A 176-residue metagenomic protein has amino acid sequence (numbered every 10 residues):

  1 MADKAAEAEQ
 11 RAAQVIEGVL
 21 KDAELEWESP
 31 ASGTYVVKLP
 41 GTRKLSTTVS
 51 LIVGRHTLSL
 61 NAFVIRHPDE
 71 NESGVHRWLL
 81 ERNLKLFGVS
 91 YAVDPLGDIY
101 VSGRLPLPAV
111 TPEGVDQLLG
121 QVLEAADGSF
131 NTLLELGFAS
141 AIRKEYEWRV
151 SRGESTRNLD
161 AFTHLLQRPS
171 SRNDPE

Functional and structural regions predicted by a protein language model:
M1-S46, D94: Charge-rich, low-complexity N-terminal segments
V19-D22, W78, R82-L86, L118-T132: Conserved short hydrophobic interaction patches
R43-T47, L107-V110: Short, charged/polar, Gly/Pro-enriched secondary-structure boundary elements
T47-R66: A short acidic-to-branched-hydrophobic micro-motif
N61-S102: Short, internal acidic amphipathic alpha-helical interface segments that mediate docking to partner proteins
V64-P68, L105-G114: A generic structural motif
P108-R149: A contiguous, mid-protein "functional segment" used to position or interact with cofactors/ions or partner subunits
L134-E176: Short, highly charged C-terminal tails/helix-capping segments
